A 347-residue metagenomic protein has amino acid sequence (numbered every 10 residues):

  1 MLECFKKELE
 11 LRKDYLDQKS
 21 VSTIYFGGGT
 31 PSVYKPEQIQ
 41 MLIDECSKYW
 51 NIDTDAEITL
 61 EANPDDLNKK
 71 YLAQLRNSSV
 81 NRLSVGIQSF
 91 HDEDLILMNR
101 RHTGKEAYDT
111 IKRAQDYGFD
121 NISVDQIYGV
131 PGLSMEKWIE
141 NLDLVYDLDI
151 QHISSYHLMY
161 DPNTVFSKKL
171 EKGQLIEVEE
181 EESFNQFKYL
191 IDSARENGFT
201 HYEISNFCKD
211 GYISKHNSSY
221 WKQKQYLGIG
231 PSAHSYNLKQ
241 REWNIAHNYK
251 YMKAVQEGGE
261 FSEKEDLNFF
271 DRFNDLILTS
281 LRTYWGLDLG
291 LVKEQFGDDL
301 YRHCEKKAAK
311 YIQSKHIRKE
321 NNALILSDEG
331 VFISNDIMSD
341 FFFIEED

Functional and structural regions predicted by a protein language model:
M1-D14, K19-D298, E346: C-terminal scaffold of the Radical SAM
K222, Q313, D328: Short, ordered coil/turn segments that flank beta-strands lining enzyme active or ligand-binding pockets
D298-I312: Short amphipathic alpha-helical interaction segments
I312-N322: A short, conserved structural fragment
A323-S327: Minor-groove-contacting beta-hairpin "wing" of winged helix-turn-helix DNA-binding domains
E329-D347: Short, amphipathic alpha-helical interaction segments positioned at domain boundaries
